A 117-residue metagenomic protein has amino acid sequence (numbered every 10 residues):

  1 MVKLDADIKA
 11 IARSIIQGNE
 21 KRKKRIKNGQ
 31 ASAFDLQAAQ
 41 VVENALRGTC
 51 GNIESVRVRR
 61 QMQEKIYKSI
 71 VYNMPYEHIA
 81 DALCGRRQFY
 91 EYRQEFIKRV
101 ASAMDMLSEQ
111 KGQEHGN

Functional and structural regions predicted by a protein language model:
M1-V56, Q88, L107-N117: N-terminal interaction/assembly modules
D7, I11, Q61-K65, Y92: Residue-level detector of well-ordered alpha-helical segments, enriched for hydrophobic/aromatic packing positions
L36, Q40, R60-E64, Q94: Non-catalytic, well-ordered alpha-helical scaffold segments
E54-M74: Short amphipathic alpha helix immediately N-terminal
V56-R60, L83, R87-Y90: Short, well-ordered coil↔helix boundary/capping segments
Y72-G85: Helix-turn-helix DNA-binding module
M74-E77, M104, S108: Short amphipathic alpha-helical interaction/hinge segments
F89-L107: DNA major-groove recognition helices of helix-turn-helix
